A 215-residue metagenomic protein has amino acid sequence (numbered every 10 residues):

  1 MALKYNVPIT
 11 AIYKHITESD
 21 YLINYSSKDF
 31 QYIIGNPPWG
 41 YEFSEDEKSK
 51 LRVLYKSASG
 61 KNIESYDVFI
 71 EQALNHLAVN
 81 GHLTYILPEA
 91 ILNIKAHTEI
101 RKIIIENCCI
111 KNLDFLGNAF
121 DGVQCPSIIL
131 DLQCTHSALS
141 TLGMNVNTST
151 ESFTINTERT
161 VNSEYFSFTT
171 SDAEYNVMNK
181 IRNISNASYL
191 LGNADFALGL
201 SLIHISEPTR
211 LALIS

Functional and structural regions predicted by a protein language model:
M1-Y13, E18-L202: Signature of N6-adenine DNA methyltransferases within the class I
I203-S215: Single conserved hydrophobic/aromatic residue that forms the stacking wall/gate of nucleotide- or nucleobase-binding
